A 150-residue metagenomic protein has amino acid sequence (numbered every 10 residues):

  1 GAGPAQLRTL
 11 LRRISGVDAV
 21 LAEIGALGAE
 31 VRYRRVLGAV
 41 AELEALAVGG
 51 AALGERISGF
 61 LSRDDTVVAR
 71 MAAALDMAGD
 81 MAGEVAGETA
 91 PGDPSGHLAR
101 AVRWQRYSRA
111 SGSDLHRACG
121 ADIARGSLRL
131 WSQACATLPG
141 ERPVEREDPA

Functional and structural regions predicted by a protein language model:
G1-A150: Non-catalytic alpha-helical scaffolds
